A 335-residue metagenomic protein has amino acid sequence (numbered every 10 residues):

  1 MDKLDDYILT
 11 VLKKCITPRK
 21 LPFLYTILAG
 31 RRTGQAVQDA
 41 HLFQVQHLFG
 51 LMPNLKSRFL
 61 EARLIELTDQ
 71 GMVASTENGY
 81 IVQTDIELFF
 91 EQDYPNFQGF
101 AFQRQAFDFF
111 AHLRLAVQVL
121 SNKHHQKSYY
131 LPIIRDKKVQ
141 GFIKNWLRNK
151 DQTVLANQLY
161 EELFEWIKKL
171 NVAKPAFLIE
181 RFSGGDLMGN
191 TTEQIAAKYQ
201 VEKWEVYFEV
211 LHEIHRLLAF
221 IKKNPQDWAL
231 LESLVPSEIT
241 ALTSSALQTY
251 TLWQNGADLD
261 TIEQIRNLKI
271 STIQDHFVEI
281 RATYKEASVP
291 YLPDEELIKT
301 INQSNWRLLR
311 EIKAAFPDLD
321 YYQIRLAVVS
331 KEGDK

Functional and structural regions predicted by a protein language model:
M1-L55, K138-V154: Short, amphipathic alpha-helical interface elements at domain boundaries that mediate macromolecular binding
D6-I16, P175-G189, L242-A257, E295-R307: Short, amphipathic alpha-helical "recognition" segments used to contact nucleic acids or chromatin
L24, Q194-Y199, I262-Q264, L309-F316: Short alpha-helical "recognition helix" segments of helix-turn-helix
F59-V73, H212-I214, I280, K331: Basic amphipathic alpha-helical segments that dock to polyanions
I65-N78, A219-F220, E286, E332-K335: A short, conserved structural fragment
A74-R114: Accessory beta->alpha helical hairpin/"wing" motif in late/C-terminal subdomains of nucleic-acid enzymes
Q98-N190: Extended compositionally biased segments used for macromolecular assembly or nucleic-acid engagement
L217-L234, Y284-K299, K335: Short Lys/Arg-enriched helix C-cap and helix-to-coil transition segments that create basic nucleic-acid-contact patches
